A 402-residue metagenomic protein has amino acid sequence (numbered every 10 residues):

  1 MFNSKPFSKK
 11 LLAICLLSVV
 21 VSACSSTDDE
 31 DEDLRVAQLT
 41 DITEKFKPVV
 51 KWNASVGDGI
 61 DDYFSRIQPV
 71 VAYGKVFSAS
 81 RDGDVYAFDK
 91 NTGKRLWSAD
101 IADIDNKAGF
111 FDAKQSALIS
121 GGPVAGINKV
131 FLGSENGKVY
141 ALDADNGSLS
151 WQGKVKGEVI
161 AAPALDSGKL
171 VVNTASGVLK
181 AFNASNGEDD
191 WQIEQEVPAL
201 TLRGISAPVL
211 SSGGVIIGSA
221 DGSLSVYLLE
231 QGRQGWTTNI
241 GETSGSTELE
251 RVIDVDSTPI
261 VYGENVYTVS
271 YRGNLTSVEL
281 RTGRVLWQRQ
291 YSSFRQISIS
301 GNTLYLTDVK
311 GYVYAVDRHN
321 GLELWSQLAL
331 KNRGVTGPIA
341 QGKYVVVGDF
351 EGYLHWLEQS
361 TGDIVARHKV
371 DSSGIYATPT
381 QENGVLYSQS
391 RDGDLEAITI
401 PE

Functional and structural regions predicted by a protein language model:
V21-A23: C-terminal motif of bacterial Sec signal peptides marking the signal peptidase cleavage site
D29-L34, T43-V70, S98-V124, L149-D166 (+5 more regions): Extracytoplasmic beta-rich repeat domains
S80, S134, T174-A175, S219-A220 (+4 more regions): Structural signature of WD-repeat beta-propellers
G83, G137, G177, G222 (+4 more regions): Short coil/turn segments within WD40 beta-propeller repeats
D89-T92, D143-N146, N183-G187, L229-G232 (+4 more regions): Short loop/turn segments that connect beta-strands within beta-propeller blades
V370-E402: Blade-level signature of beta-propeller repeat domains, shared across WD40, Kelch, NHL, RCC1 and BNR/Asp-box propellers
